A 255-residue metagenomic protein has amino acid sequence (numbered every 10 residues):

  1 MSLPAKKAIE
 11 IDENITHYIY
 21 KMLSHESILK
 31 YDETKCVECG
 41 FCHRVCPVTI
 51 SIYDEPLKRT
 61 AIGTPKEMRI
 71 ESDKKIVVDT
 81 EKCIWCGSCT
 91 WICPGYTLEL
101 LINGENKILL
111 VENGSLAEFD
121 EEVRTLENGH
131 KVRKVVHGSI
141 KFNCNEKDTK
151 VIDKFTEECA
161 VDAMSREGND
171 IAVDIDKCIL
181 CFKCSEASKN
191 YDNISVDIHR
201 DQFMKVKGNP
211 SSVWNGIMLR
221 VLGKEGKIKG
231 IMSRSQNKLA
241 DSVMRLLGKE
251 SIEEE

Functional and structural regions predicted by a protein language model:
M1-S27, D54, R59-K75, T80-E255: Flanking helices and flexible, charged tails adjoining ferredoxin-like Fe-S electron-transfer domains in multi-subunit
S27-I28, E38-F41: Histidine- and aromatic-rich ligand-binding microenvironments
Y31-K35: Local sequence-structure signature of Cys/Sec-based thiol-disulfide redox active-site neighborhoods
C36-E38, V151: Acidic, low-complexity mobile loops and tails
G40, R44-V45, T49-P56: Short, contiguous, helix-prone interaction/anchoring segments in small proteins
